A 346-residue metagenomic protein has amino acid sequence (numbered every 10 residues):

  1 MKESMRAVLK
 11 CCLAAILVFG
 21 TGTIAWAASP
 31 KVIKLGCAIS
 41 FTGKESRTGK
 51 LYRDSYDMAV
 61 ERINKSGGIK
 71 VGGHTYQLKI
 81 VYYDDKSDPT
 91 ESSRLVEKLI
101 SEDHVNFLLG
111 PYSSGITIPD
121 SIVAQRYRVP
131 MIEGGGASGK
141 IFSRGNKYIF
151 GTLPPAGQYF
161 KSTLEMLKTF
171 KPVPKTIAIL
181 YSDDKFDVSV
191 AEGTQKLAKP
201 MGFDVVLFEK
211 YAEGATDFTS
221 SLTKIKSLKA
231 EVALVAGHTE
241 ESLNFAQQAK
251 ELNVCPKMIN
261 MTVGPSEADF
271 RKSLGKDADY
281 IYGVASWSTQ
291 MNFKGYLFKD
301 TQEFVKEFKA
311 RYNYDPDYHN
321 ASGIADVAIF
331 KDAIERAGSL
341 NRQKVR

Functional and structural regions predicted by a protein language model:
M1-K34: Short, low-complexity disordered leader/linker segments with a strong preference for bacterial N-terminal type II
A25-C37, I69-K79, K168-K175: Immediate post-signal peptide segment of exported/extracytoplasmic ligand-binding proteins
V32, R47-D54, I69-S143, T152 (+1 more regions): Beta-alpha junction/loop-to-helix N-cap segments that form part of ligand/metal-binding clefts
G36-D57, Y83-P89, Y112-S113, L180-S189 (+2 more regions): Extracytoplasmic "Venus flytrap"
T48-V71, E192-K199: Short, polar/charged alpha-helical segment
V105-F208, K257-G283: Extracytoplasmic ligand/sensor domains, especially the bilobed periplasmic-binding protein
K229, A328-R346: Extracellular/periplasmic bilobal clamshell ligand-binding domains
A249-I324, R336: Extracellular/periplasmic periplasmic-binding protein-like sensory domains
